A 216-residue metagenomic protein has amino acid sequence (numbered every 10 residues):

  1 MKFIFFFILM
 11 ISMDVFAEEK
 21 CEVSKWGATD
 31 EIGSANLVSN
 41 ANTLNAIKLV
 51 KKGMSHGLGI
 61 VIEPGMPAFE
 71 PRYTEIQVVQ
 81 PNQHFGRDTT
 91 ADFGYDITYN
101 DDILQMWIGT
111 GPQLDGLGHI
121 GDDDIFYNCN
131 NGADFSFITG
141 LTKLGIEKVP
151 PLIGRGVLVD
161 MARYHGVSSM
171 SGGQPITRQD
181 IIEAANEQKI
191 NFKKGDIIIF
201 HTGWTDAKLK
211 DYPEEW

Functional and structural regions predicted by a protein language model:
M1-I4: Positively charged n-region of N-terminal signal peptides that target proteins for export
S12-M13: N-terminal signal peptide c-region/cleavage motif recognized by signal peptidases
E18-W216: Active-/binding-site microenvironments in catalytic and ligand-binding cores
